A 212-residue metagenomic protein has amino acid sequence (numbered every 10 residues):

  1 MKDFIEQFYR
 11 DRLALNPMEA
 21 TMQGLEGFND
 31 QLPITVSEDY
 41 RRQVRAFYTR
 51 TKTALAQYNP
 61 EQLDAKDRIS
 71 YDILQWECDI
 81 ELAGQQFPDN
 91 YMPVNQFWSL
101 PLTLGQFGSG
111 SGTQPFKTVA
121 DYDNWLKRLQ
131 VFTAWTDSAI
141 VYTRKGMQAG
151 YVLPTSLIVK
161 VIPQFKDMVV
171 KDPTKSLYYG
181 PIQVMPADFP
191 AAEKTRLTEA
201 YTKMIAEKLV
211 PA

Functional and structural regions predicted by a protein language model:
M1-A212: N-terminal maturation segment of proteins
